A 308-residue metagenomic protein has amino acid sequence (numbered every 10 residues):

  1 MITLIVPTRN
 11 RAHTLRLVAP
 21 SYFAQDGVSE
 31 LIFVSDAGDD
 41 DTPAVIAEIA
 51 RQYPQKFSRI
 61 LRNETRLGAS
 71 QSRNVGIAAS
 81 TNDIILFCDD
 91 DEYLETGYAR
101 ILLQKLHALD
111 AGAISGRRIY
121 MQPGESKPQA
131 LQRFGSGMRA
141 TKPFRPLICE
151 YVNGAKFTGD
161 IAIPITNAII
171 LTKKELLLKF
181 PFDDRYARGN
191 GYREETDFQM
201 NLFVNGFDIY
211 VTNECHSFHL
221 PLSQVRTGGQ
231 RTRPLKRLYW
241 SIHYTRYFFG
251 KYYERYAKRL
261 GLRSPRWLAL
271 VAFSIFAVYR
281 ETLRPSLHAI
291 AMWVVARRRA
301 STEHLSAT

Functional and structural regions predicted by a protein language model:
N10-A24: Short, well-formed alpha-helical segments that are part of the catalytic scaffolds of diverse glycosyltransferases
S21, S35-V45, T65, E92: A conserved acidic beta->alpha catalytic loop
N63-S80: Glycine-rich, basic loop-to-helix element that forms the pyrophosphate-binding segment of sugar-nucleotide handling
I85: Short aromatic/hydrophobic "clamp" motif used to bind/position activated sugar donors
G97-S136: Conserved donor NDP-sugar-binding/catalytic core segment of glycosyltransferases
V152-T172: A recurrent flexible, glycine/aromatic-enriched loop bordering the glycosyltransferase active site that acts as
N167, R188-F198: Acidic donor-binding loop at a coil-to-helix junction in glycosyltransferase catalytic cores that engages
R233-Y244, G250-T308: Non-catalytic, C-terminal membrane-associated alpha-helical segments of glycosyltransferases
